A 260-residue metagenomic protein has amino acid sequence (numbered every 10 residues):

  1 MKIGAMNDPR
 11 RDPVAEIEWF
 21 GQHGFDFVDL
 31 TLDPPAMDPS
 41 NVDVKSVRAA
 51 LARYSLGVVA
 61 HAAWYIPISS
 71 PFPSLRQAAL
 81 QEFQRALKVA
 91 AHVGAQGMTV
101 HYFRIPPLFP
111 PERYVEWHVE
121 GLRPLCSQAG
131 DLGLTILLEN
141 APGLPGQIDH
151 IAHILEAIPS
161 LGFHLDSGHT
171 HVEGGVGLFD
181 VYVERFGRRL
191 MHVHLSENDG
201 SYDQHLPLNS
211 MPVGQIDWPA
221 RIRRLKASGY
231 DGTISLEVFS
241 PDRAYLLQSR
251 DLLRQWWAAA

Functional and structural regions predicted by a protein language model:
M1-L87, A91, G162, D251-A260: N-terminal pre-domain/capping segments
K2, P9-G21, I148-L165, T170-A260: Histidine-acidic metal/acid-base catalytic patches
N7, L32-P34, Y102, L138-N140 (+2 more regions): Short glycine-centered, acidic/aromatic-flanked micro-motifs in structured strand/loop junctions that mark active-site
R11-V14, A50-R53, S69-G162, V172 (+1 more regions): Active-site acidic/histidine proton-transfer and metal-coordination neighborhood in alpha/beta enzyme cores
I17-G24, P39-A60, R85-G94, R123-D131 (+3 more regions): Acidic (Asp/Glu)-rich catalytic clusters
D29, V59-A60, T99, L137 (+3 more regions): Conserved beta-strand positions in the central sheet of alpha/beta enzyme cores
D33-P35, Y65-P67, R104-L108, T170 (+1 more regions): A short, flexible beta-alpha/helix-coil linker loop
P39-V42, S70-L75, F109-Y114, G174-G177 (+2 more regions): Short, solvent-exposed loop/turn segments at secondary-structure boundaries
